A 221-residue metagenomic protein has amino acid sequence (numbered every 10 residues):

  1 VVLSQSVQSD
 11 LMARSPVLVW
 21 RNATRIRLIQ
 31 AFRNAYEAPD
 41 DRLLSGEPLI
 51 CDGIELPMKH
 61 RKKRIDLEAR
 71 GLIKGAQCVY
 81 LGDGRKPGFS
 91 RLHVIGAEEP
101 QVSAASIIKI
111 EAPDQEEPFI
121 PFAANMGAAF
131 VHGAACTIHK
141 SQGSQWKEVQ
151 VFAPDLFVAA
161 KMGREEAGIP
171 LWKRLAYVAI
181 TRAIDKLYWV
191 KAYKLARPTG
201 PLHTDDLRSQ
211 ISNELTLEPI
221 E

Functional and structural regions predicted by a protein language model:
V1, R14, G96-P100: Short, exposed beta-strand "edge-strand" segments with a Pro/Gly-rich flavor and a Y/T-containing core
V1-V2, E221: Accessible peptide chain termini
V2-G88, K140: Conserved helicase/translocase motor-coupling segment
R91-I220: C-terminal accessory regions
